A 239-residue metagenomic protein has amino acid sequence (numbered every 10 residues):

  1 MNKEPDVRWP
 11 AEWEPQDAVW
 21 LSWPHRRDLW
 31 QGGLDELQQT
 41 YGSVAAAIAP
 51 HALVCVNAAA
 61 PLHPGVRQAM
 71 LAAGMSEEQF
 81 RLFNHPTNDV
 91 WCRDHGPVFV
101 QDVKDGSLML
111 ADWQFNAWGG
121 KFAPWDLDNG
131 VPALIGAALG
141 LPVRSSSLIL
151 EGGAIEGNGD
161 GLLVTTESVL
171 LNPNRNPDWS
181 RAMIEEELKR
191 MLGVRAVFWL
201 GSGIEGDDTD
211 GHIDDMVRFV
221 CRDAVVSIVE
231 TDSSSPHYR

Functional and structural regions predicted by a protein language model:
M1-R239: The feature marks the mature, well-folded catalytic cores of soluble enzymes
